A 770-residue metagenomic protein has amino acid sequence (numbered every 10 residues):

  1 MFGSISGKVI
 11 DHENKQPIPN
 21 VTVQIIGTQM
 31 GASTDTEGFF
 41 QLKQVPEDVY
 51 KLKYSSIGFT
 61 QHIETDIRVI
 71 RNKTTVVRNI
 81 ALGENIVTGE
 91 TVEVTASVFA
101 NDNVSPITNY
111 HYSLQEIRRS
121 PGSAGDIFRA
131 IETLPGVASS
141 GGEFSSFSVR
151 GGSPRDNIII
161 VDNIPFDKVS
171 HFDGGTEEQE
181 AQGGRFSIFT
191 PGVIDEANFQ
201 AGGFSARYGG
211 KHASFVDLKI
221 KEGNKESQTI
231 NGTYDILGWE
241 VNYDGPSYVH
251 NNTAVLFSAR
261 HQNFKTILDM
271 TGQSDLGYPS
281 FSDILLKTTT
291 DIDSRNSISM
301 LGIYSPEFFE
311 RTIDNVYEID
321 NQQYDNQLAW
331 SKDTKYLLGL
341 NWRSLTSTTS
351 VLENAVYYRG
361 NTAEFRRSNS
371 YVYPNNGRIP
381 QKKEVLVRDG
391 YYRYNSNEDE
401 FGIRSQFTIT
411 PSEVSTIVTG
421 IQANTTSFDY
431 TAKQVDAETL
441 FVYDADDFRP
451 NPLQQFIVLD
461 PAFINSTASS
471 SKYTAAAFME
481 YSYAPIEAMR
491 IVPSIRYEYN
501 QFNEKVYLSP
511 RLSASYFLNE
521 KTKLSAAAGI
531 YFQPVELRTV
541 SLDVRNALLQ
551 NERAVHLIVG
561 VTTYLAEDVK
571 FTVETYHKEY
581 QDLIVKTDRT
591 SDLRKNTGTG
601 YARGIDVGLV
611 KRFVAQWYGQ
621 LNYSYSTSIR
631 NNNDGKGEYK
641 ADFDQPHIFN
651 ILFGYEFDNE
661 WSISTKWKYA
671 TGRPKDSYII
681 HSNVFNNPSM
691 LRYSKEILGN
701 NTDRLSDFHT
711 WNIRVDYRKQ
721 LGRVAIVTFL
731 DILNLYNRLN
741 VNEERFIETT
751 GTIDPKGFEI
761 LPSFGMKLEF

Functional and structural regions predicted by a protein language model:
M1-T91: Periplasm-facing N-terminal accessory domains of Gram-negative outer-membrane beta-barrel systems
T60, I67-V76, T95-F204, F215 (+1 more regions): Periplasmic N-terminal accessory/gating domains of Gram-negative outer-membrane beta-barrel systems
S170, E310, D314-I319, Q501 (+4 more regions): Surface-exposed extracellular loop regions of Gram-negative outer-membrane beta-barrel proteins, predominantly
N231, D235-N263, S274-E310, W330-V351 (+1 more regions): Transmembrane beta-barrel wall of Gram-negative outer-membrane proteins
F264, S297-L345, G360-K383, D389-N397: Flexible loop and strand-edge segments within Gram-negative outer membrane beta-barrel domains
S350-Y357, A363-F365, F517, N551-A615 (+3 more regions): Membrane-embedded beta-barrel scaffold of Gram-negative outer-membrane proteins
H577-E579, N596-D676: Gram-negative outer-membrane beta-barrel transporters
G619, E660, K668-R692, S706-N712 (+1 more regions): C-terminal beta-signal and adjacent terminal beta-strands/loops of Gram-negative outer-membrane beta-barrel proteins
